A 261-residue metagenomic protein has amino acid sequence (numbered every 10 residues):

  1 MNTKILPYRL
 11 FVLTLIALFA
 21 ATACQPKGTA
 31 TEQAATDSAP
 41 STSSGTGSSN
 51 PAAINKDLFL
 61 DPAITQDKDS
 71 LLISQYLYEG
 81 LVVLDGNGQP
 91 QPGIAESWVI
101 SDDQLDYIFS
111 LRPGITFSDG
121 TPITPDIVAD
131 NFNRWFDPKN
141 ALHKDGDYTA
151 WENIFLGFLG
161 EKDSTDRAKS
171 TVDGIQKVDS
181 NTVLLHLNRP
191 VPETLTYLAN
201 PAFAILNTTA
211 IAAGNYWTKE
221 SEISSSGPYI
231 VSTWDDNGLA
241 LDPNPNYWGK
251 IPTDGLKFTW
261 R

Functional and structural regions predicted by a protein language model:
N2-F11: Bacterial N-terminal signal peptides that target proteins for export
A20-A23: C-terminal motif of bacterial Sec signal peptides marking the signal peptidase cleavage site
Q25-K27: Bacterial signal peptide processing site
T46-L58, E96, D106-F109, V128-N131 (+4 more regions): Short, well-ordered beta-strand elements
A52-D102, S224-S225: N-terminal lobe/hinge region of extracytoplasmic solute-binding protein
V82, G86, D103, T116 (+6 more regions): Sec-exported extracytoplasmic/periplasmic mature domains
S97-D147, L184: Aromatic- and charge-enriched surface segment that lines or borders ligand/interaction sites
S170, N181, H186-I251: Gly/Pro-rich hinge or "lid" segments in bacterial periplasmic/extracellular proteins
